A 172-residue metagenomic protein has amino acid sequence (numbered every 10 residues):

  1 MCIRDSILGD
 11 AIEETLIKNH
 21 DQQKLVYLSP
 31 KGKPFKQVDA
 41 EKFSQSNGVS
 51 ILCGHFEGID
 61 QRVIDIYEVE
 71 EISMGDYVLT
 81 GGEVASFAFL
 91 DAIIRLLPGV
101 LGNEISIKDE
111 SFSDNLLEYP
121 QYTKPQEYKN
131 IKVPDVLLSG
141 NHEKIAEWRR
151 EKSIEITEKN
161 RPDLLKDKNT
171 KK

Functional and structural regions predicted by a protein language model:
M1-I3: Short, small-residue-biased leader/transition segments that mark boundaries at the very start of proteins
D5-H55, D60: S-adenosyl-L-methionine/SAH cofactor-binding core of RNA-modifying enzymes
D10, E14, A88, A92 (+1 more regions): Alpha-helical scaffold segments in soluble metabolic enzymes
S50, E71, Y77-V78, Q126 (+1 more regions): Short glycine- and Lys/Arg-enriched binding-loop motifs that mark or flank ligand-binding interfaces
I59, V63-E110: Structured adenosyl-cofactor binding patch, chiefly the S-adenosyl-L-methionine
V84, L96-D135: Internal, active-site/partner-interface "lid" segment
Q126-K172: SAM-dependent methyltransferases
